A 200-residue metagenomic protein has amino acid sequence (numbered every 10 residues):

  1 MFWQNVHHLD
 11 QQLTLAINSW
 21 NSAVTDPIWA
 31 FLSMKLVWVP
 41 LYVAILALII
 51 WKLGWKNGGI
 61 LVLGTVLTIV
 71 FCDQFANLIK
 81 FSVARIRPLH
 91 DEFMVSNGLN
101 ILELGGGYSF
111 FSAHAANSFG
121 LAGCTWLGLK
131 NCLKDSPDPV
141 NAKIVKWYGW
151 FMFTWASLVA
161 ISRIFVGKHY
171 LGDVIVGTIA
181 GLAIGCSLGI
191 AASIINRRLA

Functional and structural regions predicted by a protein language model:
M1-F2, G54, G58, V62-V66 (+1 more regions): Multi-pass membrane proteins that catalyze or facilitate reactions on polyprenyl-/lipid-phosphate substrates and their
M1-Y42, A76-G106: N-terminal transmembrane-helix/juxtamembrane module of multi-pass inner/ER membrane proteins
Q4-A16, N57-V66, Y108-G120: Hydrophobic alpha-helical transmembrane segments
I17, I45, F71-F75, I79 (+2 more regions): Alpha-helical membrane-inserting segments
P40-I50, V66, A183-S187: Hydrophobic core of alpha-helical transmembrane segments in multi-pass integral membrane proteins
L41-K52, G123-C132: Hydrophobic, aromatic-rich transmembrane alpha-helices and their immediate juxtamembrane boundary segments
L46-F75, G149: Interfacial segments of alpha-helical transmembrane regions
L99-A200: Membrane-embedded catalytic cores of phosphoryl/pyrophosphoryl-handling enzymes
